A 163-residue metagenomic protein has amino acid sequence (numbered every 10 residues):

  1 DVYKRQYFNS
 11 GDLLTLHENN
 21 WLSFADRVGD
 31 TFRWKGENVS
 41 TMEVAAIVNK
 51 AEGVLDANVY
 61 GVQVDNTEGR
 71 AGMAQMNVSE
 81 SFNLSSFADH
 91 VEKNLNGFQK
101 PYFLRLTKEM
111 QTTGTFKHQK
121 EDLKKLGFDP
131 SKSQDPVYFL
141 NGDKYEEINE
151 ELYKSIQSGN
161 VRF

Functional and structural regions predicted by a protein language model:
K4-Q99, K108-H118, D122: AMP-binding/adenylate-forming catalytic core of the ANL superfamily
L95-H118, D135-N160: AMP-binding/adenylate-forming catalytic domain of the ANL superfamily
L126-Y138: A short, polar/charged loop-to-alpha-helix boundary motif
